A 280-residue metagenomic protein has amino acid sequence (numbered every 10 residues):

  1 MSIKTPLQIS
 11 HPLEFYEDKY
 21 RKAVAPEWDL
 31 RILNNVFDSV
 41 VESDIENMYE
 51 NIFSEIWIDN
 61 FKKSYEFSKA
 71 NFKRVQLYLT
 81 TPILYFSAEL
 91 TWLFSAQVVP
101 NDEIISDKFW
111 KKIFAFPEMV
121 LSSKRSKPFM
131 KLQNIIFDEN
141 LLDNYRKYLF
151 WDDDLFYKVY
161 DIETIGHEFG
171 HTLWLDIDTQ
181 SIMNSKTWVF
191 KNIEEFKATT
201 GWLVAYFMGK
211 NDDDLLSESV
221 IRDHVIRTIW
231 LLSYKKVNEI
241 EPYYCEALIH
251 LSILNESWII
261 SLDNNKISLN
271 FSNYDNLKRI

Functional and structural regions predicted by a protein language model:
M1-Y148: Contiguous, non-catalytic segments that form substrate-binding/exosite surfaces or channel walls
N140-R146, I177-I182, V225-W230, S257-I260: Short acidic (Asp/Glu) and glycine-rich catalytic loops that position anionic groups and cofactors
R146-E163: Short pre-active-site segment immediately N-terminal to the catalytic Zn-binding motif
D152, S185-I193, N238-E239: Short, contiguous acidic/charged loop-to-helix segments that flank catalytic cores in large enzymes
Y157, L203-I280: Long, well-structured alpha-helical subdomains associated with metal-dependent extracellular/ecto-lumenal hydrolases
Y160-T179, M183, A198, L203: Active-site recognition of the HExxH zinc-binding catalytic motif
K191-M208: An active-site-proximal "capping" alpha-helix that borders the catalytic cofactor pocket
